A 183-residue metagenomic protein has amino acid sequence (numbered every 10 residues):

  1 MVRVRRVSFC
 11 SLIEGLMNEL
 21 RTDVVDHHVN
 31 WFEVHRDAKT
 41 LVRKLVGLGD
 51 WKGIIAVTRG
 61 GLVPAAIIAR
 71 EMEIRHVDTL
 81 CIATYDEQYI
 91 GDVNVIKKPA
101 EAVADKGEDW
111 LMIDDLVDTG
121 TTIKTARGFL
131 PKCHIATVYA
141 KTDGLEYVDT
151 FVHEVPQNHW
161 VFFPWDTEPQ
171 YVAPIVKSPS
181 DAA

Functional and structural regions predicted by a protein language model:
M1-A183: PRPP-associated nucleotide enzymes
